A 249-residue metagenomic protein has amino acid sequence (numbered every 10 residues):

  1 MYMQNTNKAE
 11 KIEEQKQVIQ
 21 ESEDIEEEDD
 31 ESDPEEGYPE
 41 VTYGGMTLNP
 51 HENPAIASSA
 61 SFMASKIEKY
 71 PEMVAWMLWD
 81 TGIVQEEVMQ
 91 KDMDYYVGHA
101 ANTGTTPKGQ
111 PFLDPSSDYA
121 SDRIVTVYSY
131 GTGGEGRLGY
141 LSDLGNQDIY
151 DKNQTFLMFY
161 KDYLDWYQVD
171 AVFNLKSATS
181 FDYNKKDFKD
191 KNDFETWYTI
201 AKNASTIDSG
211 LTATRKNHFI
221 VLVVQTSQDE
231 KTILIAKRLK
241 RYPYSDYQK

Functional and structural regions predicted by a protein language model:
Y2-K249: Solvent-exposed, non-transmembrane regions of membrane-associated and secreted proteins
